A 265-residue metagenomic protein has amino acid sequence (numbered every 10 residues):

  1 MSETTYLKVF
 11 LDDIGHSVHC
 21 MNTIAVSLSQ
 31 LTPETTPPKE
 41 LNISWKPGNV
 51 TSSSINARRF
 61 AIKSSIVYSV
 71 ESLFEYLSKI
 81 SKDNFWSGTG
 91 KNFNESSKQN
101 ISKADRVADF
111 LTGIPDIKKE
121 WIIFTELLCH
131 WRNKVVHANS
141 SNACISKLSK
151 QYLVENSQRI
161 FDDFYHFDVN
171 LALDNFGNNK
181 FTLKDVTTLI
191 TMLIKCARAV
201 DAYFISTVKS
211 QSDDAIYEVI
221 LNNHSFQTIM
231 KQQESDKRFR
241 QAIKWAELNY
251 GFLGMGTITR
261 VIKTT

Functional and structural regions predicted by a protein language model:
M1-E71, E75-K79, E155-T265: Extended intrinsically disordered or low-complexity regions, especially N/C-terminal cytosolic tails and loops, rather
V67, L73-K184, K263-T264: Flexible secondary-structure boundary motifs
